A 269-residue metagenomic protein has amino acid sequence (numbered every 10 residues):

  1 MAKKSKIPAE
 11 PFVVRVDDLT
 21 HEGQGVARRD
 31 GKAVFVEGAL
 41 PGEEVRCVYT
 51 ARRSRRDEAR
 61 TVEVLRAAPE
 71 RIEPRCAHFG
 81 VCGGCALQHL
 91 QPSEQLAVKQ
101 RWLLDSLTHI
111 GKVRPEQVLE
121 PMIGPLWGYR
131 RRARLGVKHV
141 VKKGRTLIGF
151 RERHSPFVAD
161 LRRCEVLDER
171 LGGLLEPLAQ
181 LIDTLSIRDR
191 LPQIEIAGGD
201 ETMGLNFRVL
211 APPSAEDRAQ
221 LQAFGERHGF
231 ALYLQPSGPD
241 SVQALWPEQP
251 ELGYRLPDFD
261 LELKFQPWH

Functional and structural regions predicted by a protein language model:
A2-H269: Accessory RNA-recognition modules of RNA-modification enzymes
